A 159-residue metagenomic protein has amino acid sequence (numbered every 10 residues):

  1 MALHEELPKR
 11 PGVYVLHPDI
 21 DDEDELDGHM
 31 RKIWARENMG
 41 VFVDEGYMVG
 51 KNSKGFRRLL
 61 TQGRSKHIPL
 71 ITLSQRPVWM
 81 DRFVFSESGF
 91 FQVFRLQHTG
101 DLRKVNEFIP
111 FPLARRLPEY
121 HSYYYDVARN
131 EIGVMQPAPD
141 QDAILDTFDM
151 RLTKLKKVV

Functional and structural regions predicted by a protein language model:
M1-A2, H17-L113: Conserved P-loop NTPase motor cores
M1-V15: Walker A/P-loop NTP-binding active-site region of P-loop NTPases, recognizing the glycine-rich GxxxxGKT/S
A2-E5, S88, S122, V127: Broad hydrophobic/π-residue packing in well-ordered secondary structure
P11, V84, S88, P139: Solvent-exposed, flexible loop/coil residues
G12-Y14, M39-V41, S122: Hydrophobic beta-strand segments of well-ordered beta-sheets in folded domains
V13-L26, I132, M150, L155: Hydrophobic transmembrane signal anchors and adjacent membrane-proximal interface regions, especially in viral
R115-L117: Amphipathic alpha-helical segments of the small helical/lid subdomains adjacent to P-loop NTPase cores
E119-V159: Conserved P-loop NTPase motor module
